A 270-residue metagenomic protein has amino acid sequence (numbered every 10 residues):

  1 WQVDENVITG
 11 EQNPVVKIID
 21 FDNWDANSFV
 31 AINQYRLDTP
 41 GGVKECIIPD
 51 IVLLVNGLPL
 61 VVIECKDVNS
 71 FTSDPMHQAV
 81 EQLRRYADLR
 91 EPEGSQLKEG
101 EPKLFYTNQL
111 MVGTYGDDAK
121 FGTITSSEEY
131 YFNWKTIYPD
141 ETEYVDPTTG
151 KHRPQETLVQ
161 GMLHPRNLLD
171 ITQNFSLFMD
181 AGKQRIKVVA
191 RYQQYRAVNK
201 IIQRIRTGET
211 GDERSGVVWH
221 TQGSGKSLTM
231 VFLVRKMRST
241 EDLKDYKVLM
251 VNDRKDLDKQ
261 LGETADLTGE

Functional and structural regions predicted by a protein language model:
W1-N252, D256-E270: ATP-dependent helicase/translocase motor core
